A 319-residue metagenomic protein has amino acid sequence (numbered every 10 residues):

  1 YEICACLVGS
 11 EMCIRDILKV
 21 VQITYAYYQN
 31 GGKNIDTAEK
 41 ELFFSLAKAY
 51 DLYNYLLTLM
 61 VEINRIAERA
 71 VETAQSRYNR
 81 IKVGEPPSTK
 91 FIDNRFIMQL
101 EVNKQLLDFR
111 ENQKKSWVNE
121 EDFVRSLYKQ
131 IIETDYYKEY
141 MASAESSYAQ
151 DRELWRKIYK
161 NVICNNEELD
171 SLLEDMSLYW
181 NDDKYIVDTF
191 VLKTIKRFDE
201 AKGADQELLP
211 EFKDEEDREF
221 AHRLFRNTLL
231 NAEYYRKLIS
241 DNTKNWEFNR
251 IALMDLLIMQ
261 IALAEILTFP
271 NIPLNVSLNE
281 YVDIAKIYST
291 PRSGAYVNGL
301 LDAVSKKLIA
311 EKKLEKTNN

Functional and structural regions predicted by a protein language model:
Y1-G9, C13-I14: Single conserved hydrophobic/aromatic residue that forms the stacking wall/gate of nucleotide- or nucleobase-binding
S10, N30-E39, A74, K129-E145 (+4 more regions): Short amphipathic alpha-helical segments and their helix-coil junctions
E11, F248-N319: C-terminal non-catalytic interaction appendages of large macromolecular assemblies
E11, R15-F109, Q113, S126 (+1 more regions): Intrinsically disordered, low-complexity acidic/Q/S/K-rich activation/interaction tracts characteristic
Q22, N54-N64, S116-K129, D217-Y234: An acidic intrinsically disordered interaction segment
L56-L57, R152-Y159, R218-F225, D255-L263 (+1 more regions): Amphipathic alpha-helical elements of HEAT/ARM-like alpha-solenoid repeat scaffolds that form extended
Y78-Y179: Long, mid-chain structured domain cores
V187, V191-L230, Y234-N245: Small-residue-rich helix-loop
